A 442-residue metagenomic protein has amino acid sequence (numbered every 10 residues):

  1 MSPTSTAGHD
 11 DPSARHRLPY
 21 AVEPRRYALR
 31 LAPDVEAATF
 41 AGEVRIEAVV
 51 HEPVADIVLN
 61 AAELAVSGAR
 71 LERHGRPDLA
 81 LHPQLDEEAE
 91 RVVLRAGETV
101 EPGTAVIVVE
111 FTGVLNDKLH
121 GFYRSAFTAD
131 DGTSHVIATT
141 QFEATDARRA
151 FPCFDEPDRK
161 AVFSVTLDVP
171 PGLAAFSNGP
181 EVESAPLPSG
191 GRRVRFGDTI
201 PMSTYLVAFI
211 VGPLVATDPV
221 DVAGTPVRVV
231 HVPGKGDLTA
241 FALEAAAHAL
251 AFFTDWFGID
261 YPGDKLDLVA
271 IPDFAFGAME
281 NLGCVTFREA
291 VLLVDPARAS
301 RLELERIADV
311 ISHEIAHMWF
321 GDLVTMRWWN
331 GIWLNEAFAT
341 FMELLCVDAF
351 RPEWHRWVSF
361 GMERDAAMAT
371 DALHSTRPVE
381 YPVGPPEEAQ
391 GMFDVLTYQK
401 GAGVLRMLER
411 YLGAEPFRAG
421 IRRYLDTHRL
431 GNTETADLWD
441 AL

Functional and structural regions predicted by a protein language model:
M1-L268, A290, D295, A369 (+4 more regions): Acidic/His-enriched low-complexity segments
F196, V229-L442: Hydrophobic alpha-helical and helix-loop surface patches within well-folded domains that function as non-catalytic
